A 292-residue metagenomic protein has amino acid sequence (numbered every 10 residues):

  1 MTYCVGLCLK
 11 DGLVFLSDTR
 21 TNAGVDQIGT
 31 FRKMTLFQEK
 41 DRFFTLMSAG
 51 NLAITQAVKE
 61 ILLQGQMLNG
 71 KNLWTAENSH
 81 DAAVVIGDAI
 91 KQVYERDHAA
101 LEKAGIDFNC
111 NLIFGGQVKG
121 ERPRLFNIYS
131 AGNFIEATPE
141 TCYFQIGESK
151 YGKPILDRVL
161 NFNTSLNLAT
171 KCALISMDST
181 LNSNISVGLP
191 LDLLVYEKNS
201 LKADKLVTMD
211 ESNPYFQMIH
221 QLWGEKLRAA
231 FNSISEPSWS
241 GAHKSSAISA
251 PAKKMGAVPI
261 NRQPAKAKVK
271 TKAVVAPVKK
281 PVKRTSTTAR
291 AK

Functional and structural regions predicted by a protein language model:
M1, L7-C8, Q27-I28, L36-K40 (+4 more regions): Solvent-exposed alpha-helices and their adjacent loops that cap or buttress functional pockets in soluble metabolic
T2-C8, L13-F15, C110-Q117, R124-F126 (+1 more regions): Short beta-strand scaffold segments in enzyme catalytic cores
C4-E102, I146-D157, N161-T164, M218-K266 (+4 more regions): Conserved short S/T/G-enriched processing/targeting/catalytic segments and their helical context
S48-G50, F114-V118, N127-S130, E148 (+1 more regions): Short, structured patches in soluble enzyme cores that scaffold and shape functional sites
A89, R96-G115, T180-V187: Catalytic core of PPM/PP2C metal-dependent serine/threonine phosphatase domains
P123-F162, N167, C172-I175: Conserved mixed alpha/beta catalytic, RNA-binding, or beta-rich assembly cores of soluble enzyme, regulatory
L166-K198: Active-site/pore-lining binding-face segments in mid-to-C-terminal subdomains
L194-S233: A hydrophobic, small-residue-rich beta->alpha segment in the mid-to-C-terminal subdomain of diverse proteins
